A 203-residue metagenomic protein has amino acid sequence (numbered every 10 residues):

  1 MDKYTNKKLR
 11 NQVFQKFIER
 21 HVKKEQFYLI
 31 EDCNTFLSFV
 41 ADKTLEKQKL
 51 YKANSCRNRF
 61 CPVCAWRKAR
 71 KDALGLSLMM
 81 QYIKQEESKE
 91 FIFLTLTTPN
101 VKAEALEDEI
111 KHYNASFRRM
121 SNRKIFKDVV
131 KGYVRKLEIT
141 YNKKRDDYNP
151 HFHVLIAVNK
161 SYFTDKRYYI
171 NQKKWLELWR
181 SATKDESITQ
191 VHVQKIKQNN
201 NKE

Functional and structural regions predicted by a protein language model:
M1-Y51: N-terminal alpha-helical interaction blocks
Y51, K68, E86: Core catalytic machinery and nucleic-acid-binding channels of phosphodiester-processing enzymes
N54-F60: Short metal-coordination and nucleic-acid-contact micro-motifs, chiefly zinc-binding Cys/His arrays
S55, L94, H151: Divalent metal-coordination and catalytic microenvironments
P62-W66: Short, cysteine/histidine-rich loop/knuckle motifs that typically chelate Zn2+
K71-E104: Short microdomains enriched in Cys/His and/or Lys/Arg
E86, P99-E203: Conserved His + Asp/Glu catalytic blocks
